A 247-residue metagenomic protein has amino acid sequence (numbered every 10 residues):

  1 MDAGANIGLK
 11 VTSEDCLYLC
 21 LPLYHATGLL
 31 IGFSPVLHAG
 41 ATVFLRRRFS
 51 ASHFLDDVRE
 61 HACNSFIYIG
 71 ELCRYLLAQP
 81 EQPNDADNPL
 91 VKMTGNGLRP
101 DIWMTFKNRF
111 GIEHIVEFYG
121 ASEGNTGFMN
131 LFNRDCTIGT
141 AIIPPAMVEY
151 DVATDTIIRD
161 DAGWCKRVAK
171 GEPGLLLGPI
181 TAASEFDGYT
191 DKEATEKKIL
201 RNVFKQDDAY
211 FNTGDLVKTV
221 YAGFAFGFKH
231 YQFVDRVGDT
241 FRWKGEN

Functional and structural regions predicted by a protein language model:
D2-C16, Y24-N64, Q79: Conserved AMP-binding/adenylation subdomain of ANL enzymes
G8, C20-L21, R46, I69 (+3 more regions): Short hydrophobic "strand-cap" motifs at the C-terminus of beta-strands
C16-L19, L177: Short, well-ordered beta-strand segments
L19, L45, Y68, N212-T213 (+1 more regions): A structural signal for the hydrophobic beta-strands that form the central parallel beta-sheet of Rossmann-like
H38-A41, L55, E60-I69, L77-D151 (+3 more regions): Gly/Ser/Thr-rich phosphate-binding loop
S50, L72-C73: Alpha-helix capping/helix-boundary segments
P144-I180: Glycine-rich phosphate/pyrophosphate-binding loop and adjacent beta-alpha nucleotide/cofactor-binding cores
K166-N247: Conserved ATP-binding/catalytic segment of the ANL
